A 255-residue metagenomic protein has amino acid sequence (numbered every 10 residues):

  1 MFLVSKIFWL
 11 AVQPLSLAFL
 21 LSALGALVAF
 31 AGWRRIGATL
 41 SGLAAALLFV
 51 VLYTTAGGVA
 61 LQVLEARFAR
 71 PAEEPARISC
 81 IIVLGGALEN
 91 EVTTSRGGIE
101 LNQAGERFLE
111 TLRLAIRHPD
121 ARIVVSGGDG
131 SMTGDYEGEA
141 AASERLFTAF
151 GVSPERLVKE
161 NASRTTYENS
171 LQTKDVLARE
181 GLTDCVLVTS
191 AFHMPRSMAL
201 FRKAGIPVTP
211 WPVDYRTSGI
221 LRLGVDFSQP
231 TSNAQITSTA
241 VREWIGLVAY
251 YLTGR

Functional and structural regions predicted by a protein language model:
M1-A29: Membrane-embedded alpha-helical segments of integral membrane proteins
L3-F8, A56, A60-L64, V241-V248: Hydrophobic alpha-helical segments of integral membrane proteins, encompassing both true transmembrane helices
A26-A29, L48, L52, Y250: Structural signal for membrane-spanning alpha-helices in multi-pass inner-membrane proteins, emphasizing helix cores
A29-G37: Membrane-interface helix-boundary motifs at transmembrane edges
T39-T54: Hydrophobic membrane-insertion alpha-helices, especially the h-region of bacterial N-terminal signal peptides
V50-P230, T237: A structural signal for short, hydrophobic/glycine-enriched beta-strand patches
R222-S228, Q235-R255: Extracytoplasmic/luminal low-complexity segments enriched in Pro/Gly and acidic/polar residues that act as flexible
